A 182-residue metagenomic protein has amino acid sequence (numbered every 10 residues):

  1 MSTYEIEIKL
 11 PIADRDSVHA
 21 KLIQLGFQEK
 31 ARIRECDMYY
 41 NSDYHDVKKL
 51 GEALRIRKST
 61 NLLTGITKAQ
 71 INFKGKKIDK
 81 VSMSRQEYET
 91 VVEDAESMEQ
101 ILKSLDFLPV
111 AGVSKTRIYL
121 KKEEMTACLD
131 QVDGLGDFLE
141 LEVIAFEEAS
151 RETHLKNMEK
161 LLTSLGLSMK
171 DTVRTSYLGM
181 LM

Functional and structural regions predicted by a protein language model:
M1-E124, L165-S168, T172-M182: N-terminal strand-loop-strand beta-hairpin
T126-F138, R151: Strongly charged, low-complexity linkers/loops
I144: A contiguous pocket-lining binding segment that forms or flanks enzyme active sites
E147-V173: Mixed-charge, glycine-accented linear interaction segment located at domain edges/termini
